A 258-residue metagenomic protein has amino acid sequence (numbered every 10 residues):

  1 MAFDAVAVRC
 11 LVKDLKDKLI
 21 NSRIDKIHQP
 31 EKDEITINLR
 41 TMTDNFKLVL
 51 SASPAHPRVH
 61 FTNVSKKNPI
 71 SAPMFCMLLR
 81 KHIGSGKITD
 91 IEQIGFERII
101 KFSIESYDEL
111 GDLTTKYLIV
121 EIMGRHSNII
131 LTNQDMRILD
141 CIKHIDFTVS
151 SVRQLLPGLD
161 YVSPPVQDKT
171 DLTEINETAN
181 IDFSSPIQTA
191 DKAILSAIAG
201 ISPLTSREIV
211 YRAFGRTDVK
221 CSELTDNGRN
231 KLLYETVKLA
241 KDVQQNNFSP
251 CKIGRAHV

Functional and structural regions predicted by a protein language model:
F3-K67, S71, I83: A structured, charge-rich N-terminal accessory region that forms the first stable segment of a protein and links
T43-H257: Phosphate/anion-contacting hairpin/loop surfaces
